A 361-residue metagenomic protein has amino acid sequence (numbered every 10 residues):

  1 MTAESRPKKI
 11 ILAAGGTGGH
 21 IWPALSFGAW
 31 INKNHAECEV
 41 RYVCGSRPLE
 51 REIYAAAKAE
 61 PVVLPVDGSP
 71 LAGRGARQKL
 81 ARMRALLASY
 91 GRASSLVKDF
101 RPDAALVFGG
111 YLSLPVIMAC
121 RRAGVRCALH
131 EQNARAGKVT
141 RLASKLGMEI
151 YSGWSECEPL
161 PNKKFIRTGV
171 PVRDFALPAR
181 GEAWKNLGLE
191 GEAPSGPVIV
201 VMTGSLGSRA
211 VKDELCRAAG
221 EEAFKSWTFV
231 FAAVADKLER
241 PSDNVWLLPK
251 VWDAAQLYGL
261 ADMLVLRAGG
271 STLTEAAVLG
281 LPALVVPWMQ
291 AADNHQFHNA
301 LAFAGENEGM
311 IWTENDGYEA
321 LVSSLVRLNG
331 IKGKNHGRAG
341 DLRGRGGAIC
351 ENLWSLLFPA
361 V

Functional and structural regions predicted by a protein language model:
P7-G15, E37-A88, T168-V170, E314-D316: Conserved nucleotide-sugar phosphate-binding/catalytic loop shared by glycosyltransferases and other
K9, R41, R121-G181: Active-site-proximal region of nucleotide-activated glycan assembly enzymes, centered on histidine/acidic-rich loops
V43, P48, E52-A57, R180-M263 (+2 more regions): Donor-nucleotide binding loops and adjacent catalytic segments primarily of GT-B fold Leloir glycosyltransferases
G73-A104, R122: An amphipathic, basic-hydrophobic alpha-helix
P102-A104, G259-T274, L281: Acidic donor-binding loop of glycosyltransferase active sites
L266, P282-D293: Short hydrophobic beta-strand element within catalytic cores of glycosyltransferases and related nucleotide-activated
E306-G333: C-terminal "capping" alpha-helix adjacent to the active site of nucleotide-linked donor transferases in cell-envelope
R327-G330, L342-V361: C-terminal alpha-helical cap of glycosyltransferases
